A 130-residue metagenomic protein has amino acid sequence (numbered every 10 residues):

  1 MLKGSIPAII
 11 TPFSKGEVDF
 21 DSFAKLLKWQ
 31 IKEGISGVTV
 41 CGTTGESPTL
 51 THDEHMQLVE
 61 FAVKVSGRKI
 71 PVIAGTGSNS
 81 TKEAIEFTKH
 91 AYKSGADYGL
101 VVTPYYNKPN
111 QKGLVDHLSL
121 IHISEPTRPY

Functional and structural regions predicted by a protein language model:
M1-G16, T43-G45, L58-P71: N-terminal small/glycine-rich loop or linker at the start of catalytic domains across soluble metabolic enzymes
G4-I6, G37, P71-I73, D97-L100: Structural preference for beta-strand elements that scaffold enzyme active sites
P7-S22, V72-K82, T103-Q111: Active-site mouth loops of central-metabolism enzymes
V18-D21, K25, T51-D53: An N-terminal, well-structured beta->alpha segment
A24-V38, I85-Y98, S119-L120: Alpha/beta enzyme core
I35-F61, T76-T81, V101-L114: Glycine-rich, proline-tolerant flexible connector loops at the mouths of alpha/beta enzymes
V59-I85, H90: Structural motif corresponding to the early beta-alpha repeats
H122-Y130: Single conserved hydrophobic/aromatic residue that forms the stacking wall/gate of nucleotide- or nucleobase-binding
